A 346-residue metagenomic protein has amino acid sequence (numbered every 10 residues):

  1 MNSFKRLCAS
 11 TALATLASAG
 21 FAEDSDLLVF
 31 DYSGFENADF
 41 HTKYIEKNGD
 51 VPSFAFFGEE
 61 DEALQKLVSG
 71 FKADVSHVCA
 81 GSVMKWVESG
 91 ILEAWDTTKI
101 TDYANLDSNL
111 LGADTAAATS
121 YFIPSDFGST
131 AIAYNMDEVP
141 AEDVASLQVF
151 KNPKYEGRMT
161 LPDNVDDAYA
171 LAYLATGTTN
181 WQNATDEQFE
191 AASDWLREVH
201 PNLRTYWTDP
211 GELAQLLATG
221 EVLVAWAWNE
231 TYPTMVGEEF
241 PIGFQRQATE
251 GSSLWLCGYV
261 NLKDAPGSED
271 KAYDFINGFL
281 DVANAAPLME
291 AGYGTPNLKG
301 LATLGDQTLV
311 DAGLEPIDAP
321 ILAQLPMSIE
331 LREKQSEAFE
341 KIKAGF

Functional and structural regions predicted by a protein language model:
M1-A22: Gram-negative bacterial Sec-dependent N-terminal signal peptides
E23-W86: Early extracytoplasmic/lumenal segment of secretory-pathway proteins
H77-R204, T208-A214: Extracytoplasmic ligand-binding site segments that recognize negatively charged/polar headgroups
S82-V87, A218, V224-P241: A ligand-binding cleft/hinge motif common to bilobed small-molecule-binding domains
N105, F189-V199, E238-K263: Periplasmic-binding protein-like
A131-E138, Y173-G177, L256-G267, P287-L288: A bilobed periplasmic-binding-protein/Venus flytrap-type ligand-binding module shared by bacterial periplasmic
C257-L322: Mature extracytoplasmic/periplasmic domains
P316-F346: Conserved C-terminal helix/tail region of periplasmic/extracytoplasmic solute-binding proteins
